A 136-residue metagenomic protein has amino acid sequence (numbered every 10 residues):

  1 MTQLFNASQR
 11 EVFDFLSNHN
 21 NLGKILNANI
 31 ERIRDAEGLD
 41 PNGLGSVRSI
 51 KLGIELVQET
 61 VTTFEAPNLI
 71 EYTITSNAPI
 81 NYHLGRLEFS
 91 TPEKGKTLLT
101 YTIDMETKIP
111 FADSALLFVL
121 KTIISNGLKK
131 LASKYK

Functional and structural regions predicted by a protein language model:
M1-E37: Hydrophobic ligand-binding cavity/cleft-lining segments
Q3, Y101-I103: Short, hydrophobic/aromatic-enriched beta-strand segments in well-ordered soluble domains
V12-L16, L22, R48, V61 (+3 more regions): Hydrophobic pocket/interface hotspot
N20, I103-K136: A conserved amphipathic terminal alpha-helix motif
N21, I33-G38, I50, V61 (+1 more regions): Functional cleft and adjacent loop/helix regions within the main domain that mediate ligand binding or catalysis
E31, P41-L44, A66-T73: Short Pro/Gly-enriched beta-strand edge/turn motifs at strand-loop
I33-L39, R86-T91: Short amphipathic beta-strand and strand-loop transition segments with alternating hydrophobic
K51-K94, D104: Hydrophobic-ligand binding "helix-grip"
